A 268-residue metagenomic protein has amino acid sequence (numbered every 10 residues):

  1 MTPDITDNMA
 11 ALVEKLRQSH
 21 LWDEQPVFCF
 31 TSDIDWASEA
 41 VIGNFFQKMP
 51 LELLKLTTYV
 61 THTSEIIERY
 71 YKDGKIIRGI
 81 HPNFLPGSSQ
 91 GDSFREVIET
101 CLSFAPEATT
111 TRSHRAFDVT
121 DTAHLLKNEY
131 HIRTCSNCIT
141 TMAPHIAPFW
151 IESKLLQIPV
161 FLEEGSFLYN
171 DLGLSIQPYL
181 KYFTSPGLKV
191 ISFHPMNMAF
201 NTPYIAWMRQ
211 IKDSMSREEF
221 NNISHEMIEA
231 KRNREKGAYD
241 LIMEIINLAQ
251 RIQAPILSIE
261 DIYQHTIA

Functional and structural regions predicted by a protein language model:
M1-G74, E99, S103-A108, T120-H131 (+1 more regions): Terminal accessory/targeting
E68, K72-V97, T110-A116: Substrate-binding cleft of extracellular glycoside hydrolase catalytic domains
R115, C135-N137: A contiguous catalytic/ligand-binding core that recognizes phosphate-bearing ligands
